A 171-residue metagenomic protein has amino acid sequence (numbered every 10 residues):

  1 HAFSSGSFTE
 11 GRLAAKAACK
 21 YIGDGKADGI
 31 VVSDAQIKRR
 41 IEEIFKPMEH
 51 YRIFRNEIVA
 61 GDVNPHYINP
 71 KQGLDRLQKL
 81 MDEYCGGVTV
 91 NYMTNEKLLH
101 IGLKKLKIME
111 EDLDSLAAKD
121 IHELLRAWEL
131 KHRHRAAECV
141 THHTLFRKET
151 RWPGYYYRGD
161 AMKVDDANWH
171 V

Functional and structural regions predicted by a protein language model:
H1-V171: Glycine- and aromatic-enriched mobile tails/lids
